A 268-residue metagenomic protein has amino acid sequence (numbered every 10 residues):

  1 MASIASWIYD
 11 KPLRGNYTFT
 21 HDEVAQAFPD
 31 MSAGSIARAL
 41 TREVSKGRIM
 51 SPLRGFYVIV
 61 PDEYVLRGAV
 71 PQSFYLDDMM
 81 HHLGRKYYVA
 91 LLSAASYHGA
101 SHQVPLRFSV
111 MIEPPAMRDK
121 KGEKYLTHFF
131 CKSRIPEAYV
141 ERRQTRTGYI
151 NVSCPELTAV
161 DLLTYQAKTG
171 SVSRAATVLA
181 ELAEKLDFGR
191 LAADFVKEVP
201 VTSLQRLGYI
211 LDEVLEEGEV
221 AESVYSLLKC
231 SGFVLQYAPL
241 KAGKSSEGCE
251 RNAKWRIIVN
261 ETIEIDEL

Functional and structural regions predicted by a protein language model:
A2-K86, A183-Q205, L211-D212: Short beta-edge/loop segments at beta->alpha junctions of small alpha/beta modules that act as binding/recognition
V24, A94, A159: A residue-level signal for conserved active-site and pocket-lining positions in enzyme catalytic cores
P29, G84, G99, T164-A167: Hydrophobic/aromatic-lined pockets within catalytic cores
S32-A33, H102-V104, A167-S171: Short amphipathic alpha-helical segments with coiled-coil-like heptad repeat character
S51-E63, A69-I135: Short gly/ser-rich loop at a beta-strand->alpha-helix junction or flexible surface loop bordering the NTP-binding
V140-L268: Hydrophobic alpha-helical interaction segments
